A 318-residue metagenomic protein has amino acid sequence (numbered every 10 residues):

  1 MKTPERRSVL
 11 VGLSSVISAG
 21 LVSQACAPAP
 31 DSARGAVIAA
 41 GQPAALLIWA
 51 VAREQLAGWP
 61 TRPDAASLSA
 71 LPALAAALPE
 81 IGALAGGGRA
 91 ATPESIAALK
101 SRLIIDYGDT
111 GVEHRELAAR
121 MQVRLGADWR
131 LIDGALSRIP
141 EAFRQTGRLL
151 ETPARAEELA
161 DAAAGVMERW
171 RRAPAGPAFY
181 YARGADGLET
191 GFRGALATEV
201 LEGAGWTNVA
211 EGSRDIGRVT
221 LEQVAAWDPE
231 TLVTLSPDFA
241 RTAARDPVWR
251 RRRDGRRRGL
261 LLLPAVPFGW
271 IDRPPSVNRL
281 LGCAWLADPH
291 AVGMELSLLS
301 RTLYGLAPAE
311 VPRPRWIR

Functional and structural regions predicted by a protein language model:
K2, S8-P28: N-terminal export signals
A29-A36, E116-E189, W206-S213, R218-V219 (+1 more regions): Extracytoplasmic substrate-binding proteins
D31-V51: Conserved H-X4-D acyltransferase segment
P43-L46, R62-A65, D109-V112, A135-I139 (+3 more regions): Solvent-exposed loop/turn segments at secondary-structure junctions within structured extracellular/periplasmic domains
A44-L99, L103-V112: A short, structured surface patch at a secondary-structure boundary
P93, A97-D106, L221-P237: Proline-aspartate-enriched helix->loop->beta-strand connector
T110-Q122, T234-V248: A ligand-binding cleft/hinge motif common to bilobed small-molecule-binding domains
A197-N208: Short helix-loop-beta junction
